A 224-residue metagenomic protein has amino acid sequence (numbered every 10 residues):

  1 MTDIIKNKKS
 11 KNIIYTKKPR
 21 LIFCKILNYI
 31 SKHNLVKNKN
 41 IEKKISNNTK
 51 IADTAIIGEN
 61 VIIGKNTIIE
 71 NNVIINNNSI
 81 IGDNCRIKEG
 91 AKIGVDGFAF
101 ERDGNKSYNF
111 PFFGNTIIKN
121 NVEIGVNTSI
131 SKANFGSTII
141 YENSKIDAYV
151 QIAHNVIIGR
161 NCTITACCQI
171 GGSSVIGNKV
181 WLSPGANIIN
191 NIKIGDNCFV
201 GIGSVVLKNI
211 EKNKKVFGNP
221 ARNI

Functional and structural regions predicted by a protein language model:
M1-N7: Short, polar loop motifs at secondary-structure junctions
D3, K17, P220: Residues at the C-termini of beta-strands that transition into short coil/loop
K8-S10, I210: Short, structured coil segments at secondary-structure junctions
I14-K17, L21-I22: Switch/coupling subdomain of P-loop NTPase systems
I22-E42: A charged, well-structured terminal subsegment
K39-N223: Structural signal for interior beta-strand "rungs" in well-ordered beta-sheet cores of soluble enzyme domains
